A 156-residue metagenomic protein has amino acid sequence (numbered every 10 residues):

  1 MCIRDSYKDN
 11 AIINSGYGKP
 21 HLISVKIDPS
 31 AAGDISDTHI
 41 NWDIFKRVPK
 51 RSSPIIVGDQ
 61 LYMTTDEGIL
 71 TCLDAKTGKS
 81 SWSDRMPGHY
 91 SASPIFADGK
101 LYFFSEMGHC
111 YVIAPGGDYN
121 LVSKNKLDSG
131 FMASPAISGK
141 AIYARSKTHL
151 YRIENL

Functional and structural regions predicted by a protein language model:
R4-L156: Noncatalytic, solvent-exposed loop/strand surfaces of beta-propeller-type extracellular/periplasmic domains
